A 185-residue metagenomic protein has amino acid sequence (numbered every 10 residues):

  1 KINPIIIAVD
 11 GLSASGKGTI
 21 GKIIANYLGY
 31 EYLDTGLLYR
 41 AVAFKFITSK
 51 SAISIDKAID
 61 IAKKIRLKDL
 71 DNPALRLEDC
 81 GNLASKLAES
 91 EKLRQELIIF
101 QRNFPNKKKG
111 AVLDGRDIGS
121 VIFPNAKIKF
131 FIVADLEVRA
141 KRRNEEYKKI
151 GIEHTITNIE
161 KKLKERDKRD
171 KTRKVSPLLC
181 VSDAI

Functional and structural regions predicted by a protein language model:
K1-P4: Phosphate-binding P-loop
I7-V9: Hydrophobic anchor at the beta1->P-loop junction of P-loop NTPases
A14: Walker A (P-loop) phosphate-binding loop of P-loop NTPases
G18: Walker A/P-loop
L37-G110, D117-S120, E137-K141, E145-K149 (+1 more regions): ATP-dependent small-molecule kinase phosphotransfer cores that center on conserved nucleotide phosphate-binding segments
A111, K127-F131, A184-I185: Short, well-ordered beta-strand core segments
